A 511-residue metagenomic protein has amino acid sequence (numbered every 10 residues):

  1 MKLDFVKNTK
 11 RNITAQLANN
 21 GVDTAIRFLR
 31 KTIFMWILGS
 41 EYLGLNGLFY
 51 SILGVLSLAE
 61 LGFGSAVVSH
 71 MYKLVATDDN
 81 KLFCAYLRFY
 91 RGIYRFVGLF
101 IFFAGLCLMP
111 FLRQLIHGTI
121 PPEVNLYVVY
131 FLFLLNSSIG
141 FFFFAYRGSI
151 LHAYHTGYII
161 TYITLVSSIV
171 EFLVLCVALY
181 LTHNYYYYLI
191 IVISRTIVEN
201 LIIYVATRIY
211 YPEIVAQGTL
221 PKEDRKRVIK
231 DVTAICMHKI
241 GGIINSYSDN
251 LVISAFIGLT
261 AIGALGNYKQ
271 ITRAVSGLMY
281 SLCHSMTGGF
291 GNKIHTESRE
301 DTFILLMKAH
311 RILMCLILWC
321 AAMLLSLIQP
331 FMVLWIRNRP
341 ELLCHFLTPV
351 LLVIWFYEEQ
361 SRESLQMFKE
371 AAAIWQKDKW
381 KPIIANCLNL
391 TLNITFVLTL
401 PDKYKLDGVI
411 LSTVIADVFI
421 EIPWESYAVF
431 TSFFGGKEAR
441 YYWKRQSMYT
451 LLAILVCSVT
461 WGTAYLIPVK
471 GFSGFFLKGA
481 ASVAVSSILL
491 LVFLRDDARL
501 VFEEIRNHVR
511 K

Functional and structural regions predicted by a protein language model:
M1-T9, Y186-L189, I203-Y247, L251 (+4 more regions): Interhelical loop/hinge segments that connect adjacent transmembrane helices in multipass membrane
K2, F433-E438, S458-K511: Membrane-proximal transmembrane or re-entrant/amphipathic helices at the cytosolic face
R11-K31, L43, I191-I203, T207 (+7 more regions): Transmembrane helical elements of multi-pass membrane transporters/channels
F34-S57, Y86, L126, Y185-I190 (+7 more regions): Interfacial/gating helices of multi-pass transporter permease domains
M35-E41, Y158, I169-N200, Q376 (+4 more regions): Membrane-interface helix-loop junctions in multi-pass transport and translocation proteins
L61-T77, R147-G148, H152, Y211-E213 (+4 more regions): Helix-loop junctions and terminal segments of transmembrane helices in multi-pass membrane transport/translocation
M109-F133, M323-Y357, D407, F434-G435: Interfacial segments at transmembrane-helix termini and the short loops linking adjacent helices
S137-I163, C176, Y186, V353-N389 (+1 more regions): Membrane-interface junctions at transmembrane-helix termini in multi-pass inner-membrane proteins
